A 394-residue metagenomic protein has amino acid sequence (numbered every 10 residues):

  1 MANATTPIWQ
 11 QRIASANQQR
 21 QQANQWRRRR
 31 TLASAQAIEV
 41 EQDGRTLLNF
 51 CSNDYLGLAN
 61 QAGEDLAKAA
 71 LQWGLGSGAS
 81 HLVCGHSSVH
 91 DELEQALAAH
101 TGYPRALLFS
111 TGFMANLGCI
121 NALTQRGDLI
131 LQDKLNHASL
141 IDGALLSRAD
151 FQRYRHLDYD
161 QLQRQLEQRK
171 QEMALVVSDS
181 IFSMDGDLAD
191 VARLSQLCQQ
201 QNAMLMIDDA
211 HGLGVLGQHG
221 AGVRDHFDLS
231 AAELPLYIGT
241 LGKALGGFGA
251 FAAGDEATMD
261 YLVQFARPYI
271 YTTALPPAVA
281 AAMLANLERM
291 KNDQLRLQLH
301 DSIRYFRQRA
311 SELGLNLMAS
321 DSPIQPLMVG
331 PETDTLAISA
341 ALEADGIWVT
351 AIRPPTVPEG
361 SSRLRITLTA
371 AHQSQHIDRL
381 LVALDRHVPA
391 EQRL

Functional and structural regions predicted by a protein language model:
W9-A14, Q21-L75, A203: N-terminal "arm"/small-domain region of PLP-dependent enzymes with the aminotransferase-like
D65, A69, G74-T111: Conserved N-terminal alpha-helix of the aminotransferase class I/II PLP-enzyme fold
K68, Q95, A99, A344-D345 (+1 more regions): PLP-dependent enzyme catalytic core of the Aspartate aminotransferase-like
C119-A138, Y159: Conserved PLP-anchoring active-site segment centered on the Schiff-base-forming lysine
Q152, H156-I207: Active-site phosphate-binding strand-loop segment of PLP-dependent enzymes
H219, D225-Y261: Active-site PLP attachment segment
A274-K291, Q298, S302, S311: Structural motif of enzymes handling amino- and sulfur-group chemistry
L297-R307, S311-G346, S361, A370: Conserved PLP-binding catalytic core of the aspartate aminotransferase-like
